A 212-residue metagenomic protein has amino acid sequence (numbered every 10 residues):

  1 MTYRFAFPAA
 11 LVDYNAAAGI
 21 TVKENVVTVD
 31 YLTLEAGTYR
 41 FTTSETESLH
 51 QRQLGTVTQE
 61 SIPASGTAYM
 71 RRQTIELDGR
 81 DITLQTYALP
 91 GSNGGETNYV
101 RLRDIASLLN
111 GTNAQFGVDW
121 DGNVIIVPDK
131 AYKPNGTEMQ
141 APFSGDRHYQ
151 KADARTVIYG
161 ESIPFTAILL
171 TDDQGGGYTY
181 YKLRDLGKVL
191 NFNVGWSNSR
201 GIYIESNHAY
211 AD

Functional and structural regions predicted by a protein language model:
Y3-F5: Surface-exposed beta-strand/loop patches in extracellular or lumenal glycoproteins
A10-N15, G19-D212: Primary recognition of N-terminal secretory signal peptides and signal-anchoring hydrophobic helices
